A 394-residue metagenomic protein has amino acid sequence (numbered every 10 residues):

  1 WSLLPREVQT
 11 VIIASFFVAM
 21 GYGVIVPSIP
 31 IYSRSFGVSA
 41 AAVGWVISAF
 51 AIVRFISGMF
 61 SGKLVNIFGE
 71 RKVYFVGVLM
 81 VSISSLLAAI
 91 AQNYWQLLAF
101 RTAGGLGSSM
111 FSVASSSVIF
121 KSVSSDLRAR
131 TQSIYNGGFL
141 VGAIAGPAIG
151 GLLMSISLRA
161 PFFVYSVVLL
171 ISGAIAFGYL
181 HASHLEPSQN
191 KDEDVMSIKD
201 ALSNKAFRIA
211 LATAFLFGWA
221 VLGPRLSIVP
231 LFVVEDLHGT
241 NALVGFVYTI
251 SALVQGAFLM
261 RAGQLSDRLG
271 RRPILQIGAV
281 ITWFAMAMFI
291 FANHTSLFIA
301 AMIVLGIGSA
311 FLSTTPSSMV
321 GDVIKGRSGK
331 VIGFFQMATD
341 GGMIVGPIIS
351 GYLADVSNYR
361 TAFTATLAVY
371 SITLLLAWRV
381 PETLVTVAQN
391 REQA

Functional and structural regions predicted by a protein language model:
W1-P5, H181-L211, Q393-A394: Juxtamembrane intracellular "pre-TM" segments in multi-pass secondary transporters
S28-A40, S227-A242: Short amphipathic helix-loop junctions that connect adjacent transmembrane helices in Major Facilitator Superfamily/SLC
G37, G69, I90-W95, H238 (+2 more regions): Helix-breaking motifs and short loop linkers at transmembrane-helix boundaries and internal kinks in secondary membrane
A51-M59, A143-I144, A252-M260, M343-I344: Residue-level signature of mid-helix packing/kink "hotspots" within the transmembrane helices of 12-pass Major
G58-G69, L259-G270, A354: Helix-to-loop junctions at the C-terminal end of transmembrane segments in multipass secondary transporters
K72-L86, P273-M288: Structural signature of the two symmetry-related core transmembrane helices
S84, W95-A103, A285, S296-V304: Paired small-residue
F100-F139, M319, V323: Cytoplasmic helix-loop-helix junction between adjacent transmembrane helices in 12-TM secondary transporters
